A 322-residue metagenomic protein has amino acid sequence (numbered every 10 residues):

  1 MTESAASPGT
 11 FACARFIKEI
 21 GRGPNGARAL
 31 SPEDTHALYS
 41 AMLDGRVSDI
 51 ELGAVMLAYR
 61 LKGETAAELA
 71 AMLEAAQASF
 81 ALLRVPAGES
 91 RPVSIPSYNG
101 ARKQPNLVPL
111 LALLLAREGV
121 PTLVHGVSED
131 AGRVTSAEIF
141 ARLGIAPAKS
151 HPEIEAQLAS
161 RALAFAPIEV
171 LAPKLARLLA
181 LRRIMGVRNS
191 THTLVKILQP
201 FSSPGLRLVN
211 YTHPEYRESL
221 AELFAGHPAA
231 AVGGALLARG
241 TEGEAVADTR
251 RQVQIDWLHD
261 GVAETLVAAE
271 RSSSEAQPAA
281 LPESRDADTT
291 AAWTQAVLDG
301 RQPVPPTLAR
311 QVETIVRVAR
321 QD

Functional and structural regions predicted by a protein language model:
M1-Q104, A116-T122, E275-S284, A291-P303 (+1 more regions): Acidic, glycine/proline-rich low-complexity segments that act as flexible tails and inter-domain linkers
V55, F140, V195, V312: Residue-level signal for inorganic ion chemistry
L73-N99, P152-L179, R271: Self-splicing inteins and homing endonuclease
A87-V93, R117-P121, T135, A159-L163 (+3 more regions): Short coil/turn connectors at secondary-structure junctions
G88-A156: A generic, well-ordered mixed alpha/beta core segment in the N-terminal half of proteins
L123-D130, E138-A146, R161-E169, P204-T212: Flexible, glycine/proline-enriched loop segments at strand-loop-helix junctions that form or flank small-ligand binding
H151-Y211: Phosphate/diphosphate-binding glycine-rich loops and adjacent basic-rich segments that engage nucleotide
M185-A296, P305: A structural signal for small-residue-enriched, beta-sheet-centric alpha/beta enzyme cores and oligomeric scaffold folds
